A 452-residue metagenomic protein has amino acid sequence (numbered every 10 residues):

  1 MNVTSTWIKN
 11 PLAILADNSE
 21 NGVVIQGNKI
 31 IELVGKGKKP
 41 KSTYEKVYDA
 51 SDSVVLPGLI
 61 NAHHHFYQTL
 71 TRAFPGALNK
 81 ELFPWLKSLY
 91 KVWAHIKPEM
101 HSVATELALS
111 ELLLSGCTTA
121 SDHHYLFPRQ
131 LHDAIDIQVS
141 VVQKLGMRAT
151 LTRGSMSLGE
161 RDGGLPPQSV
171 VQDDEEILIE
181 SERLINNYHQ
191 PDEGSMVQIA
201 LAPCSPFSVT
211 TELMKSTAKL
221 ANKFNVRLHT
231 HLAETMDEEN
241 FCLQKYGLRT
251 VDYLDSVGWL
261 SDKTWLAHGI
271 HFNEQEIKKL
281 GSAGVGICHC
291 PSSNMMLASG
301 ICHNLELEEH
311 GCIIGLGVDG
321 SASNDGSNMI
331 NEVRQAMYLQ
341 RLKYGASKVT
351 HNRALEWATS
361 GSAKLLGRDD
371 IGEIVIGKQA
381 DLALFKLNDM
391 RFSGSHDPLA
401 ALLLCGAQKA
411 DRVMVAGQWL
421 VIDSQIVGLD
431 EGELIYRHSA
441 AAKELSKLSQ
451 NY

Functional and structural regions predicted by a protein language model:
M1-K41, S53-V55: N-terminal metal-binding scaffold of metallo-dependent hydrolase/deaminase domains
P11, Q379-I435: C-terminal cap of metal-dependent C-N hydrolases
G58-T69, R227-M236: Histidine-centered catalytic micro-motifs
L70-H101, Q130, L158-D174, M236-K263 (+2 more regions): Active-site gating loops and adjacent loop-to-helix segments of metal-dependent hydrolytic enzymes
A73-H123, P128-M147, I179-E193, S439-Q450: Alpha-helical scaffold segments that flank or form the walls of functional sites
Q130-G269: Metal-coordinating catalytic core of metallo-dependent amide/deamination hydrolases
L220-R227, W259-D262, K279-C288, E309-I314 (+1 more regions): Glycine-enriched alpha-helix->loop->beta-strand junction motifs that scaffold or abut catalytic
S256-K263, L305-D389, L404-C405: His/Asp/Glu-enriched, well-ordered alpha-helical/loop segment that forms or immediately abuts the divalent-metal
